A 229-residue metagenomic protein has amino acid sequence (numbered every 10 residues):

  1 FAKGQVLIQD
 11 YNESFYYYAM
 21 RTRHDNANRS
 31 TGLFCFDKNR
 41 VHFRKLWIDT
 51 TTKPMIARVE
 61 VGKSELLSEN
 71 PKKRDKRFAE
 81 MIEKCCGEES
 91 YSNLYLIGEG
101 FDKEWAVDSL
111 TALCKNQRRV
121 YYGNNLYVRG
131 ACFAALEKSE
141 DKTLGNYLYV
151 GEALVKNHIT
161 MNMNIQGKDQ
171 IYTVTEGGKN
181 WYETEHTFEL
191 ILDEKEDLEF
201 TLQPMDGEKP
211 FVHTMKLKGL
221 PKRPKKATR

Functional and structural regions predicted by a protein language model:
F1-G32, E60-M81, E89-Y95, A112-N124: N-terminal phosphate-binding loop and flanking beta/alpha elements of the actin-like ATPase fold
A19-R58, E199, Q203, A227-R229: Gly/Thr-rich phosphate-binding beta-strand-loop-beta motif of the actin/hexokinase/Hsp70
D37-R40, E99-E104: Gly/Ser/Thr-rich loops at beta-strand to alpha-helix junctions that form or flank small-molecule/cofactor-binding
I48-M81, A134, Y182-E199: Glycine-rich phosphate-binding loop plus the immediately following alpha-helix
N93-D102, A131: Glycine-rich beta-strand-to-loop/alpha-helix junction loops that act as flexible
K103-K115: Conserved helicase motor "Helicase C" RecA-like lobe of SF1/SF2 P-loop NTPases
N125-G130: Repeat-based blade/solenoid architectures
F133-T228: Acidic, glycine/GT-rich loop-and beta-edge segments that sit at the periphery of enzyme/chaperone cores
